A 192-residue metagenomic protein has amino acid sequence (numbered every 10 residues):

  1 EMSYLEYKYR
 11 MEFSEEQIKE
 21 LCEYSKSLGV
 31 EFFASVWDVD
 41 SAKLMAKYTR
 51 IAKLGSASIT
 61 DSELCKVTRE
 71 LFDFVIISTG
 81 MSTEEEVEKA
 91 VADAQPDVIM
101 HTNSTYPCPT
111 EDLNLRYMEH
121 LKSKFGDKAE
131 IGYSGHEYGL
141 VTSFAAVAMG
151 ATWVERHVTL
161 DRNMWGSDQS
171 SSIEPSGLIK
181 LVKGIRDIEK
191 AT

Functional and structural regions predicted by a protein language model:
E1-T192: Catalytic cores and adjacent flexible loops of soluble metabolic enzymes that perform enolate/carbanion chemistry on
